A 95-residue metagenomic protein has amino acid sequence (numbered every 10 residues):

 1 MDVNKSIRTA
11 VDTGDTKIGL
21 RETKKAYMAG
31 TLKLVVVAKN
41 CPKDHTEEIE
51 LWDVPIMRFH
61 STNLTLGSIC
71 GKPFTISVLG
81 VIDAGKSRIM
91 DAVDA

Functional and structural regions predicted by a protein language model:
M1-V3, A95: Absolute protein N-terminus
D2, D44, S61-L64, A84 (+1 more regions): Charged, alpha-helix-enriched surfaces in structured cytosolic catalytic cores of large nucleotide-utilizing machines
V3-L34: N-terminal first-folded block
V11, E50-L51, G71-F74: Short glycine-enriched loop/turn motifs at secondary-structure junctions
K33-L34, V54-M57, I76-G80: Structural motif
V37: Redox-cofactor binding/interface segments in oxidoreductases and associated redox assembly factors
C41-G67: Feature captures the catalytic cores and cofactor-binding loops of soluble hydro-lyases/lyases that act on carboxylate
G67-A95: C-terminal structural segments of small proteins and small subunits
